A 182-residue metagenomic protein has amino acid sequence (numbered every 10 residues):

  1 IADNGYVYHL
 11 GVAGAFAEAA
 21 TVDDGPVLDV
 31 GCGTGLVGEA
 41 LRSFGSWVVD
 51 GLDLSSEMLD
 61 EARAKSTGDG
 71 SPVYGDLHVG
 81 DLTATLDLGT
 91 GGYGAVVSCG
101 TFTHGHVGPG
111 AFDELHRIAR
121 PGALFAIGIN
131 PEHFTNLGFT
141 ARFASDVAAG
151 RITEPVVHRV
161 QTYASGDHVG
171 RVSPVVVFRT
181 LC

Functional and structural regions predicted by a protein language model:
I1-A13: Conserved SAM-binding loop and adjacent beta-strand
P26-V30, T34-T85: Class I SAM-dependent methyltransferase SAM/SAH-binding core
L86-V96: A short acidic, Gly/Pro-enriched loop at the edge of an enzyme's catalytic core that lines a small-molecule cofactor
G94-G108: A short SAM/SAH-binding and catalytic strip from SAM-dependent methyltransferases
G110-P121: A short glycine-rich, Lys/Arg-flanked "PGG" loop and its adjoining helix->strand segment in the class I
G122-N130: Conserved beta-strand signature within the Rossmann-like core of class I S-adenosyl-L-methionine
L137-R159: Conserved Class I S-adenosyl-L-methionine
S165-C182: Core SAM-dependent methyltransferase catalytic element
